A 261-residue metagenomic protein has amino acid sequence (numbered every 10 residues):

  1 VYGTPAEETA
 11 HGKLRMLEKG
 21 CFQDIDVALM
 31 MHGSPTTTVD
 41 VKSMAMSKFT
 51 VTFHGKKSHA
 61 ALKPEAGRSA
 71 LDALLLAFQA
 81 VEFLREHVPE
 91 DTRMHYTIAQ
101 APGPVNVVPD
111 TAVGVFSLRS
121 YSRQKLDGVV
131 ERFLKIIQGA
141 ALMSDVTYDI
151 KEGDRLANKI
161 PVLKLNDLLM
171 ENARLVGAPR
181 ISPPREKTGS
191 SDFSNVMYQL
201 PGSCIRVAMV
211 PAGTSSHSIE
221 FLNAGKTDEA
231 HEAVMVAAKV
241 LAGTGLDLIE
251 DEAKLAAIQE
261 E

Functional and structural regions predicted by a protein language model:
V1-P109, R119: Histidine/acidic-residue-rich, glycine-tolerant segments that coordinate divalent metal ions
L75-E261: Metal-dependent amide/peptide-bond hydrolase catalytic core, centered on the "pita-bread" metallohydrolase fold
